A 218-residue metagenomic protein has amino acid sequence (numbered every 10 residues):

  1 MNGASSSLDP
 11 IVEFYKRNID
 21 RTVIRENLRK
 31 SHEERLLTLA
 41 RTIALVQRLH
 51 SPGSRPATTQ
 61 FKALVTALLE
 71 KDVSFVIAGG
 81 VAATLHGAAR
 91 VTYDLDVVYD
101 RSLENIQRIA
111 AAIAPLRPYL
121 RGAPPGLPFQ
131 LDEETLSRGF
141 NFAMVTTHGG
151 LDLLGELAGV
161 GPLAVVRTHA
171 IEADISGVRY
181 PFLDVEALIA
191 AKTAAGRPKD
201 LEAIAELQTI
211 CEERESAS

Functional and structural regions predicted by a protein language model:
M1-R55: N-terminus-biased detector of the onset of the functional/mature region
R55-S218: Compositionally biased terminal segments of proteins
